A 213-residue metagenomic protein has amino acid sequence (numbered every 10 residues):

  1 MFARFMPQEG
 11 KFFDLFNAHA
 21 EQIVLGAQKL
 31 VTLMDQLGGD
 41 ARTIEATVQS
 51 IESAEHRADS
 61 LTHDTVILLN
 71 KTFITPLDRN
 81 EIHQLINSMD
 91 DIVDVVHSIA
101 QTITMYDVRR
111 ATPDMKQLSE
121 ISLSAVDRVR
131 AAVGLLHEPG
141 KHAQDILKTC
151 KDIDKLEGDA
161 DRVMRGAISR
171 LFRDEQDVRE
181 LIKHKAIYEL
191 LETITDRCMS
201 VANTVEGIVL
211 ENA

Functional and structural regions predicted by a protein language model:
M1-A213: Cytosolic, long alpha-helical scaffolding segments
